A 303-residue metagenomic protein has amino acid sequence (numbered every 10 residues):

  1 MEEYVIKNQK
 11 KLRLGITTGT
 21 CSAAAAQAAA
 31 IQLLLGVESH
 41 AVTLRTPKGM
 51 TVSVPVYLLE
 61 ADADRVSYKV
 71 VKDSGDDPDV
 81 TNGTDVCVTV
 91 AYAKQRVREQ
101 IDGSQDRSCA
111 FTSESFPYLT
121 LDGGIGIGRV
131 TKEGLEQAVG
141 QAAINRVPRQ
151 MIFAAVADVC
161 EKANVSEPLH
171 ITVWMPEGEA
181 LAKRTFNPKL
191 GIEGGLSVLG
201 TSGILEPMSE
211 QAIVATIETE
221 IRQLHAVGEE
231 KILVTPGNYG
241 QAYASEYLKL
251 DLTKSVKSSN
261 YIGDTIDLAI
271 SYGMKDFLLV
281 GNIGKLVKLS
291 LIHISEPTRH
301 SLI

Functional and structural regions predicted by a protein language model:
E2-R184, P188-L190: Generic N-terminal targeting/processing segments that precede catalytic cores or assembly contacts
E3-I6, K10-G19, L190-L196, T201-S295: A structural signal for small-residue-enriched, beta-sheet-centric alpha/beta enzyme cores and oligomeric scaffold folds
C21-A24, A28, D264, L268 (+1 more regions): Residues within well-formed alpha-helices
A30-L35, H225, M274, L302: Charged, amphipathic alpha-helical interaction segments
A180, Q241, I303: Flexible, glycine-rich phosphate/dinucleotide-binding loops and adjacent beta-alpha linkers at cofactor/substrate
H293-I303: Single conserved hydrophobic/aromatic residue that forms the stacking wall/gate of nucleotide- or nucleobase-binding
